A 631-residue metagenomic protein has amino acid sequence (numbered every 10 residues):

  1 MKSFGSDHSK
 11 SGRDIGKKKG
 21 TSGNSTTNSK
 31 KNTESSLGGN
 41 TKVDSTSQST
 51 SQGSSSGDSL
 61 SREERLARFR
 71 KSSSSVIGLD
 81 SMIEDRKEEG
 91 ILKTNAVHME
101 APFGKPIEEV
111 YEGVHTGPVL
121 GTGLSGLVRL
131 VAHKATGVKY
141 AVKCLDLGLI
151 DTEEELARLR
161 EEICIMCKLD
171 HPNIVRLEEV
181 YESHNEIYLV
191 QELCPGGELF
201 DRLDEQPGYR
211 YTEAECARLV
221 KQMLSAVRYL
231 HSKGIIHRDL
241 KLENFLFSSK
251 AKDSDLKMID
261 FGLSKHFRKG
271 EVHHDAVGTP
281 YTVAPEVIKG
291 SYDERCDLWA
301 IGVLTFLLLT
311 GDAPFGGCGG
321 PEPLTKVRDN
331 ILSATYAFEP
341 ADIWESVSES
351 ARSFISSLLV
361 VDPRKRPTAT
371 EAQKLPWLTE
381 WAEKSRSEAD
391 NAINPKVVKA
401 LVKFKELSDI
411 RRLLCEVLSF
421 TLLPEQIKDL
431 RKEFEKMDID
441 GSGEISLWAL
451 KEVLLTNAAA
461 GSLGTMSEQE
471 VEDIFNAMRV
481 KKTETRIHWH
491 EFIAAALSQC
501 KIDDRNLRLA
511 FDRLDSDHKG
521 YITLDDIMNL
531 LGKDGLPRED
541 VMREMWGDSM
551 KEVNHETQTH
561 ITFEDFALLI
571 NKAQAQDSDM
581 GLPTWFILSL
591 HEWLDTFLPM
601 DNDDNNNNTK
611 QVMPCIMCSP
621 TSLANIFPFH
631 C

Functional and structural regions predicted by a protein language model:
T116-L124, V128: Protein kinase glycine-rich loop
L127-G148: Glycine-rich ATP phosphate-binding loop
C144-L169: Conserved N-lobe beta3->alphaC-helix segment of eukaryotic protein kinase catalytic domains
V180: Activation-segment/catalytic-loop signature of the eukaryotic protein kinase fold
N185-E198: Conserved short submotifs of the Hanks-type protein kinase catalytic core that shape the nucleotide-binding pocket
L219-V220: Activation segment signature within eukaryotic-like protein kinase domains
C415, E444-S462, I487-Q499, T523-L536 (+1 more regions): Amphipathic regulatory helices of Ca2+-sensor modules
